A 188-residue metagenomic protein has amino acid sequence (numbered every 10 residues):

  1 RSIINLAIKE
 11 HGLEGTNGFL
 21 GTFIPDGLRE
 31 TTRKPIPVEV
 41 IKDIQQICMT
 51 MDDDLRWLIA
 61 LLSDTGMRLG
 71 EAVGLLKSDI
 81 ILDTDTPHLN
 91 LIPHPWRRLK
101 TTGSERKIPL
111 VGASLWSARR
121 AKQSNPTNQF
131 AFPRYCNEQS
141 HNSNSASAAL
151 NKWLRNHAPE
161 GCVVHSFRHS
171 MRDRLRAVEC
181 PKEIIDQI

Functional and structural regions predicted by a protein language model:
R1-K9, T22, L110: Non-catalytic DNA-binding core/recognition domains of DNA-processing enzymes
I3, H94-P95, V111-E160: Active-site/catalytic core of tyrosine-dependent DNA strand-transfer enzymes
N5-G18, L62-P87, C180-Q187: Short, charged phosphate-coordinating catalytic segments
L13-L75, G103-S104, R168: Basic, Lys/Arg- and aromatic-enriched nucleic-acid-binding interface segment
G21-L28, G74-A118: Conserved tyrosine-mediated DNA breakage-rejoining catalytic core shared by Y-recombinases
L28-T32, C48-T50, W96-E105, R134-H141 (+1 more regions): Short, contiguous acidic/charged loop-to-helix segments that flank catalytic cores in large enzymes
L55, D85, S104, P126 (+3 more regions): Exposed loop/turn and edge beta-strand positions of beta-sandwich/beta-sheet ligand-binding modules
A60, D64, E71, S145 (+2 more regions): C-terminal catalytic core of tyrosine-transesterase DNA break-rejoin enzymes
